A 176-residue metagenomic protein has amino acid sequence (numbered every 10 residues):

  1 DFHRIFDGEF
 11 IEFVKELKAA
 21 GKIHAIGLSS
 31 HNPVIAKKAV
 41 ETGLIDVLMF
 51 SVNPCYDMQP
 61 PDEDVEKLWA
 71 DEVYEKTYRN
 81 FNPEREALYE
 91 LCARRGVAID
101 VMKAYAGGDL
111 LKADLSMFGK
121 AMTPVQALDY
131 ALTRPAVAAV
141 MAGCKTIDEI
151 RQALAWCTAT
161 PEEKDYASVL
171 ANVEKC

Functional and structural regions predicted by a protein language model:
D1-C176: Beta/alpha (TIM)-barrel catalytic core signal, keyed to glycine-rich beta->alpha loops juxtaposed to Asp/Glu that bind
